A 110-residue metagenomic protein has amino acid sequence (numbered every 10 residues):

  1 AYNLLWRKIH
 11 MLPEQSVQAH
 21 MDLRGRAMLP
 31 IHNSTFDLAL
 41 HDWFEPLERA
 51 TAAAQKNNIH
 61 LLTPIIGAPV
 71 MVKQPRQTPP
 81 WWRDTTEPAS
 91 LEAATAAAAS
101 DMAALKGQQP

Functional and structural regions predicted by a protein language model:
A1-I66: Cap/insert and terminal regions of metallo-dependent hydrolase folds
L40-P110: C-terminal regulatory/interaction regions
